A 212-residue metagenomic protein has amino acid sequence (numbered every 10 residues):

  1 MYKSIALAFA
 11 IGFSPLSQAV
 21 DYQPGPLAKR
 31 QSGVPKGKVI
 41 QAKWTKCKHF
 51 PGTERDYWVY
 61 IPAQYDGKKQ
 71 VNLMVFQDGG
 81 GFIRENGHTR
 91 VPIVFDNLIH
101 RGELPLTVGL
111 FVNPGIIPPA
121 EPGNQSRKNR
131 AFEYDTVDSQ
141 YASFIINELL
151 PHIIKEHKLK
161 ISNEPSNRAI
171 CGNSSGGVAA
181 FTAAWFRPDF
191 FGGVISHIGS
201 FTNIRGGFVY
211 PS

Functional and structural regions predicted by a protein language model:
M1-A8: Sec-dependent signal peptide recognition, specifically the positively charged N-region followed immediately by
L7, S17-A19: Boundary at the C-terminal end of the N-terminal hydrophobic targeting segment
V20-S212: Non-catalytic cap/lid and distal C-terminal segments of serine-dependent acyl enzymes
